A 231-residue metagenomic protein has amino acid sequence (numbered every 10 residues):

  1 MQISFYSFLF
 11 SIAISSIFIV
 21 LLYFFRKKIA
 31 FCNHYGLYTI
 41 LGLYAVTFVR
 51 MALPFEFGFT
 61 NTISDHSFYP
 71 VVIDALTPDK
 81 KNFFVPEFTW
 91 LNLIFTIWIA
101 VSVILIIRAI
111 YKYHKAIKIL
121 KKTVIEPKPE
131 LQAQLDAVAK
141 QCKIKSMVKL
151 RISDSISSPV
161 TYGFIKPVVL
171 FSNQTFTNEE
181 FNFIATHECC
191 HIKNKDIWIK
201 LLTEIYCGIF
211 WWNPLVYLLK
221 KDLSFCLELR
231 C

Functional and structural regions predicted by a protein language model:
Q2-F68, V85-C231: Membrane-embedded and juxtamembrane structural elements of multi-pass membrane proteins
D65-F83: Membrane-interfacial helical/loop segments at transmembrane boundaries in membrane proteins
